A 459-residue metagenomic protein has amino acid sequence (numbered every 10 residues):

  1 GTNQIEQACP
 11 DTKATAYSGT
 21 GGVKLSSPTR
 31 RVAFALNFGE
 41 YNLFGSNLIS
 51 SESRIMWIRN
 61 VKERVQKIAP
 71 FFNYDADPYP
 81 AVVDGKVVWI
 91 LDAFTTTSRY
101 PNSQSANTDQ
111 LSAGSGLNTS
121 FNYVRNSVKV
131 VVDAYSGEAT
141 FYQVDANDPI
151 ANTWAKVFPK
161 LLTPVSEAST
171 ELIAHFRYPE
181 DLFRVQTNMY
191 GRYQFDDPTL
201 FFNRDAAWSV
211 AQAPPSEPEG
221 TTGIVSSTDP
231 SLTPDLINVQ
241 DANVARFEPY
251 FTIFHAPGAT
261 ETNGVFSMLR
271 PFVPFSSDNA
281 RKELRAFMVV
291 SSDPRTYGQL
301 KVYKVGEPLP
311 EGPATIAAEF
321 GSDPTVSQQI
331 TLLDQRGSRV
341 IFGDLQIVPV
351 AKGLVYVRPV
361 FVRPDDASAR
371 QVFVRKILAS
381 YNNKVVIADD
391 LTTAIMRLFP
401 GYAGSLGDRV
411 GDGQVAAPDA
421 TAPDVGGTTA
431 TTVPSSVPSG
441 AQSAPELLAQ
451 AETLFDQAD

Functional and structural regions predicted by a protein language model:
G1-Q457: Soluble extracytoplasmic regions of secretory-pathway and membrane proteins
